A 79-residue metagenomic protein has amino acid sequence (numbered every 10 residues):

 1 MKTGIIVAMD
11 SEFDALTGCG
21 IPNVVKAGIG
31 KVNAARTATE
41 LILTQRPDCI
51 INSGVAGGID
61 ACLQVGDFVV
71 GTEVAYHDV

Functional and structural regions predicted by a protein language model:
K2-V79: Metabolite-binding pocket within alpha/beta catalytic cores that recognizes anionic/polar moieties
